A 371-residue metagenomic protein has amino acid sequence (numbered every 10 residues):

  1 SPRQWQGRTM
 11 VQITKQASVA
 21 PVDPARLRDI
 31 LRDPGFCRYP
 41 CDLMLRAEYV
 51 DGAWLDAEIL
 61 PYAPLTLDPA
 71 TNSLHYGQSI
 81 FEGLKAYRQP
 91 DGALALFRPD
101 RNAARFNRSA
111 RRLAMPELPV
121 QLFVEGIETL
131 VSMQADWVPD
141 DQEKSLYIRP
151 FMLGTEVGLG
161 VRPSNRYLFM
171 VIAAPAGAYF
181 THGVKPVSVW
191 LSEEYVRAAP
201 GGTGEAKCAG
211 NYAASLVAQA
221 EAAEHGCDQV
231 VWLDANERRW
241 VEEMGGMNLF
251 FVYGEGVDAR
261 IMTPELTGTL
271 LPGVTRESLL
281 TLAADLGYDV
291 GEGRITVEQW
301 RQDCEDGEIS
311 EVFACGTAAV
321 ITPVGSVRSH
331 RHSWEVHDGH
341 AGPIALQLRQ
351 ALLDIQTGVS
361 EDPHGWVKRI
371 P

Functional and structural regions predicted by a protein language model:
S1-T9: Short, Lys/Arg-enriched N-terminal segments with co-localized hydrophobic residues within the first ~10-30 amino acids
V11-D29, Y39, G177, T181 (+3 more regions): Conserved catalytic-core subdomain
V11-D68, L74: Intrinsically disordered, low-complexity, positively charged segments
Q12, D33, P99-A103, N107-G226 (+1 more regions): Extended Lys/Arg-rich, glycine-bearing segments that form polyanion-binding/interaction patches within enzyme domains
R38-D51, N72, P186-L233, A345-P371: Active-site-adjacent loop/helix segments that line or gate small-molecule/cofactor pockets in enzymes
L67-K85, A318-T322: Conserved phosphate/anionic-ligand binding catalytic regions in large, soluble enzymes, centered on
V120-Q121, W137-S145, V230-L233, G287-V297 (+1 more regions): Flexible, glycine/charged-enriched surface loops at secondary-structure junctions
